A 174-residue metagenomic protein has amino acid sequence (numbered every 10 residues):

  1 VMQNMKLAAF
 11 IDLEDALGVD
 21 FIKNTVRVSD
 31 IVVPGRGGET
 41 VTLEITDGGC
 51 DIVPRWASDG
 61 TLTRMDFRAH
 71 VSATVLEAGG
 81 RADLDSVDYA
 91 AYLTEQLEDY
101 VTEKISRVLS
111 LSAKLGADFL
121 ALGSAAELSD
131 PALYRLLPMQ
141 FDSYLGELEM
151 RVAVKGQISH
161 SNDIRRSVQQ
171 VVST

Functional and structural regions predicted by a protein language model:
V1-T174: Membrane-proximal alpha-helical signals and transmembrane carboxylates
